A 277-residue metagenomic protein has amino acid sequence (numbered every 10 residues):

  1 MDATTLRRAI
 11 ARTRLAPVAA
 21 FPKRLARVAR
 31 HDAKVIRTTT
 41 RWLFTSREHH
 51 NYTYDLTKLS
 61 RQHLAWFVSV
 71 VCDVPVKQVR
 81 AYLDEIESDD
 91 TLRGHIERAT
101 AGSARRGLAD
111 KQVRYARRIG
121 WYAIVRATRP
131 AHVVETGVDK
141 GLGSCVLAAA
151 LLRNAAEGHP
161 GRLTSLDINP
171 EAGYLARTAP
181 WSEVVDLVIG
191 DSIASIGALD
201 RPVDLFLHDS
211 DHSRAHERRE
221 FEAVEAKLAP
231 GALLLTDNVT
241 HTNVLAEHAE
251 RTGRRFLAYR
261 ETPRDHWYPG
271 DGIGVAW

Functional and structural regions predicted by a protein language model:
M1-D73: Membrane-proximal basic amphipathic "stem/tether" segments
R7, A11-P17, F21, A99-S103 (+3 more regions): A generic structural signal for ordered alpha-helices
A9, L43, F67-V71, Y82-I86 (+4 more regions): Residues that form generic nucleotide/phosphate-binding pockets
T53-V70, R80-H95, L166-P170, V188-I189: Charged, low-complexity, helix/coiled-coil-prone segments
R61, D73-R114, R126-T128: Class I SAM-dependent transferase core
G107-W277: S-adenosylmethionine/decaboxylated-SAM
